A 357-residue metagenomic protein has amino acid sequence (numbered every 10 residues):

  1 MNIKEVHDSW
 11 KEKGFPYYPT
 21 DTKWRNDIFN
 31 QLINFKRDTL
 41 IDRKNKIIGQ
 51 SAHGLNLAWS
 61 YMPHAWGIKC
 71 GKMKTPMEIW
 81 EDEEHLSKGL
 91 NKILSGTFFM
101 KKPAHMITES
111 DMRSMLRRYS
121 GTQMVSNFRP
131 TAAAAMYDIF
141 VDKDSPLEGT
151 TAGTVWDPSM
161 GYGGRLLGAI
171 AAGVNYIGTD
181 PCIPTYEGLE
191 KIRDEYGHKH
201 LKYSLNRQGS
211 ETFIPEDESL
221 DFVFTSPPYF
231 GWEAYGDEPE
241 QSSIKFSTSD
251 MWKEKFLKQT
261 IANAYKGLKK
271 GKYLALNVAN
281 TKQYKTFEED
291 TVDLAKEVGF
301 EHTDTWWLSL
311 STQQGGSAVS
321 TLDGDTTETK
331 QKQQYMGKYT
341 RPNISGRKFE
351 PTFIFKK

Functional and structural regions predicted by a protein language model:
M1-P63, G67-K357: Class I S-adenosyl-L-methionine-dependent methyltransferase catalytic core
